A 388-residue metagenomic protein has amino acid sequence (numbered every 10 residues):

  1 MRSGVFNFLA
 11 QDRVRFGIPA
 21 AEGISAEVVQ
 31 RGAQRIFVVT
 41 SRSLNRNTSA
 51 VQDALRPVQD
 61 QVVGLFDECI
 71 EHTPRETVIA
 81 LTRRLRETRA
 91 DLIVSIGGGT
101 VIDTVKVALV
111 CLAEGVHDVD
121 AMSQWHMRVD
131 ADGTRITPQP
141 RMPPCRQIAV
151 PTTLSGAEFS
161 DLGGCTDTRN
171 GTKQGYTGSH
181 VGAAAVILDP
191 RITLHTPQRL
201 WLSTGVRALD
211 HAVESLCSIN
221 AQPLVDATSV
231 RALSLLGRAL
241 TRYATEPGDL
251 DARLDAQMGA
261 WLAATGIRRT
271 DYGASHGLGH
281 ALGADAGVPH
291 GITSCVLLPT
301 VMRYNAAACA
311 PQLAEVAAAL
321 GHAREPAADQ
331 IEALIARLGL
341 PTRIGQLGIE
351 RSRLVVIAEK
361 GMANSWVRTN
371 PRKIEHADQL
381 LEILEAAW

Functional and structural regions predicted by a protein language model:
M1-L92, I344, D378: ATP/NTP phosphate-donor binding region
S3-G4, V78-D91, R191, L250-L282 (+2 more regions): Short, hydrophobic/aliphatic alpha-helical segments
G17, V38, P74, G99 (+9 more regions): Buried hydrophobic positions in well-ordered alpha/beta secondary-structure cores of metabolic enzymes
A21-I24, N45-S49, R75-V78, T100-V105 (+3 more regions): Short glycine/serine/threonine-rich phosphate/pyrophosphate-binding segments that cradle anionic phosphate groups
R46-S123, P138, R242-R253: N-terminal small/polar loop signature for handling phosphorylated ligands or for N-terminal nucleophile
E114-A221, Q312-E315: A glycine/threonine-rich phosphate-anchoring loop and its flanking beta-alpha core in nucleotide/phosphate-binding
S215-Q330: Active-site segments that bind and position negatively charged phosphate/pyrophosphate groups
L313, A317-W388: C-terminal charged capping/lid subdomain of soluble metabolic enzymes
